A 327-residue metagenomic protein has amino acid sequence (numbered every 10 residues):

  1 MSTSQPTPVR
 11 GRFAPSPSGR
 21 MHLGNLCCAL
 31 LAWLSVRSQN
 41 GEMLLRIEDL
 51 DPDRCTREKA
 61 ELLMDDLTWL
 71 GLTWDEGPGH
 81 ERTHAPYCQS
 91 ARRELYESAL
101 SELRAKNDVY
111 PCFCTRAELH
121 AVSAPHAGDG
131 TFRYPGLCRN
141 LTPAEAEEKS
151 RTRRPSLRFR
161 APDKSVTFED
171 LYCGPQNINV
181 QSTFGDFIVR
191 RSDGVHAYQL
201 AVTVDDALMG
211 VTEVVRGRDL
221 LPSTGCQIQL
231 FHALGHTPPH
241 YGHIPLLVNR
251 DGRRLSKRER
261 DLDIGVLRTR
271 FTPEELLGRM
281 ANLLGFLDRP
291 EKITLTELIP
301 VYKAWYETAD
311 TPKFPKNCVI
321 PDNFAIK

Functional and structural regions predicted by a protein language model:
M1-R20, S38-M43, L70, E147-E148 (+2 more regions): Non-catalytic terminal extensions that flank enzyme cores
S2-A127, R218-D219, S223-H236, I293: N-terminal Rossmann-like or analogous alpha/beta NTP/dinucleotide-binding catalytic cores that position adenine
Q5-P8, F13, S18, L26 (+7 more regions): N-terminal hydrophobic or amphipathic segments with adjacent small-residue motifs that include Sec signal peptides
E48, G79, H243, L267-R268: Sparse recognition of residues in long alpha-helices and their boundaries
D51-E61, N249-D251, P300-A309: Short, mixed-charge aromatic SLiMs
A60, R93, R116-L119, T131 (+4 more regions): Alpha-helix initiation and N-capping motif
P78-R93, P111-H126, E148-F159, E274-R289 (+1 more regions): Hydrophobic transmembrane alpha-helix bundles
A117-S256, D263-L267, V319-K327: Active-site cores that bind ATP or allylic diphosphates and position pyrophosphate for catalysis
